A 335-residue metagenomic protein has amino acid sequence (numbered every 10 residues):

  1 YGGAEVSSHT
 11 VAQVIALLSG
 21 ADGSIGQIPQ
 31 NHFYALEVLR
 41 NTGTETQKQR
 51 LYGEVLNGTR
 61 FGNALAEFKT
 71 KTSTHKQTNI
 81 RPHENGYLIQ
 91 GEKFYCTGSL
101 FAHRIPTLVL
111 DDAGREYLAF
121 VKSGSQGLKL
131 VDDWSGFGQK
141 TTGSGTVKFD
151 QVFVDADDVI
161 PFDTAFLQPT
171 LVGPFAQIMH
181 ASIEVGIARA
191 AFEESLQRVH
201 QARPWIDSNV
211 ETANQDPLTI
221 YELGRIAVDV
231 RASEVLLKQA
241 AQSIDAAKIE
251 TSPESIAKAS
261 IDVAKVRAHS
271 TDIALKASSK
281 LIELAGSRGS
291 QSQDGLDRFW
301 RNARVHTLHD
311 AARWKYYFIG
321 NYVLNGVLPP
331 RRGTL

Functional and structural regions predicted by a protein language model:
Y1, F94-S99, A176-M179, H309: Glycine-rich phosphate/pyrophosphate-binding beta-alpha loops
Y1-K93, T97: Glycine-rich flavin
Y95-L130: A short core secondary-structure module
G136-R231: Glycine-rich beta->alpha junctions and the first turn(s) of the following alpha-helix
G186-R189, G224-R231, A264, A268-L275 (+1 more regions): Generic structural signal for well-ordered, non-transmembrane alpha-helical segments in soluble/cytosolic regions
E194-Q201, L236-Q239, K276: Extended, amphipathic, non-transmembrane alpha-helical segments
R231-H269, S279-S290: C-terminal helix-coil-helix/basic helical segment that borders enzyme active sites and/or dimer interfaces and provides
A285-L335: Glycine-rich phosphate/cofactor-binding loops in nucleotide/flavin-utilizing enzymes
